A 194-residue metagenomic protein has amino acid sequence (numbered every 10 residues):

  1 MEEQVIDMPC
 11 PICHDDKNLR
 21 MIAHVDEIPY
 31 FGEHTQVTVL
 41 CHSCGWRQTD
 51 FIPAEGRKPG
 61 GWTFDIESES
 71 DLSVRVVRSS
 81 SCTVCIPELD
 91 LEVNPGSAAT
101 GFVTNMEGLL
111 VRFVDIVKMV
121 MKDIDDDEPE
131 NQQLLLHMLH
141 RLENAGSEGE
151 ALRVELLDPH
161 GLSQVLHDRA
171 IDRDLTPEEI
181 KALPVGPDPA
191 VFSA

Functional and structural regions predicted by a protein language model:
E2-R20, Y30, L40, W46 (+1 more regions): Long C-terminal interaction/binding lobes of large macromolecular proteins
H24-V25, F51: Short beta-alpha junctions and helix-cap segments that line functional grooves
E27-E33: Short, solvent-exposed beta-strand/turn "edge" segments of beta-rich domains on protein surfaces
Q36, R47-F51: Structured interface patches
